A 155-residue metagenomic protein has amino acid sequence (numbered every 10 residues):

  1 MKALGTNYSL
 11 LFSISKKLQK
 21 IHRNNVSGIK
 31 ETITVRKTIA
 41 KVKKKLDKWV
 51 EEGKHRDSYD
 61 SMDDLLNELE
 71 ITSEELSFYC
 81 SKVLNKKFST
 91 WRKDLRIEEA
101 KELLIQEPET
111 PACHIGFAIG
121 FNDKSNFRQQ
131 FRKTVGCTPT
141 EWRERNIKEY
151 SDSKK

Functional and structural regions predicted by a protein language model:
A3-T110, H114, K148: Membrane-proximal linker segments that couple transmembrane helices to downstream signaling/catalytic modules
T6, K43, D123, S153-K154: Generic cytosolic/nucleocytoplasmic N-terminal low-complexity/intrinsically disordered segments
L10, N126-Q129, K155: Low-complexity, compositionally biased segments
E75, K133-T134, S151-D152: Conserved N-terminal glycine/acidic-rich loop preference
K87, T138-P139, S151: A short hydrophobic/aromatic micro-motif that marks alpha-helical segments and, especially, helix-coil
E107-R143: Sequence-specific DNA-binding recognition helix
R145-K155: Long cytosolic C-terminal regulatory regions of eukaryotic multi-pass membrane proteins
